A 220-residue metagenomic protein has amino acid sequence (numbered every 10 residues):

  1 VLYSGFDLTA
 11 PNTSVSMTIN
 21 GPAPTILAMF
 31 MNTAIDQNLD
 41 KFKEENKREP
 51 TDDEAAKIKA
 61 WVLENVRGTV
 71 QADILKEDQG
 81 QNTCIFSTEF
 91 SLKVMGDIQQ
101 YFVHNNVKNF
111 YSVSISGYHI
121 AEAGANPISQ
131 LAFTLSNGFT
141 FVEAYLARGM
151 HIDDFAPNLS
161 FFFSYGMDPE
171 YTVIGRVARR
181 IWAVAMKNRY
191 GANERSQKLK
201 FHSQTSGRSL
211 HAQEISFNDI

Functional and structural regions predicted by a protein language model:
V1-I174, R189, S196-Q204: Catalytic alpha/beta active-site cores
W182: Conserved, mostly hydrophobic/aromatic
A185: Catalytic core of soluble alpha/beta enzymes
Q213-E214: Extended amphipathic alpha-helical segments with heptad-repeat/coiled-coil character used for oligomerization, fusion
I220: Conserved active-site neighborhood of enzyme catalytic/cofactor-binding cores
